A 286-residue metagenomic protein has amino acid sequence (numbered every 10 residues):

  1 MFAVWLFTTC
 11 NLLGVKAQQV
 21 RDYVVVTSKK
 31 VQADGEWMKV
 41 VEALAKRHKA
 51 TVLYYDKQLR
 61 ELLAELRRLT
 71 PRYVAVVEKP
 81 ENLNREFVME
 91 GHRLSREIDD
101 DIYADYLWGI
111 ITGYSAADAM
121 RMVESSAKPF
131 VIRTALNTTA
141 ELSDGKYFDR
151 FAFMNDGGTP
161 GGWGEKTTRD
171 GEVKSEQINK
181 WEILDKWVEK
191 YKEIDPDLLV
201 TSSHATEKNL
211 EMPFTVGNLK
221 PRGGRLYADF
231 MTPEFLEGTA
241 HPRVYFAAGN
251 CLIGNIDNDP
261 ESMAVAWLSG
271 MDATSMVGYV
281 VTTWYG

Functional and structural regions predicted by a protein language model:
M1-N11: Bacterial N-terminal signal peptides
L12-A17: Sec/Tat signal peptide C-region and signal peptidase I cleavage site
Q18-G286: Cysteine-dependent hydrolase recognition
